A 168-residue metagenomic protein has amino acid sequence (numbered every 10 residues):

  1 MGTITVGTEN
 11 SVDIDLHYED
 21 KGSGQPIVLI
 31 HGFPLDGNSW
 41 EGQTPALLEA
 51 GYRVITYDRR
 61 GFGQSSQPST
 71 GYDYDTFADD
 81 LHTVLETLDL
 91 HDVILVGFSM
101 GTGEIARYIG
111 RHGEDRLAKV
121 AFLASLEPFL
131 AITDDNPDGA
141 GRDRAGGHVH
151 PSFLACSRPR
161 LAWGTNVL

Functional and structural regions predicted by a protein language model:
E9-T70, V84: Conserved HGGG/HGGXW glycine-rich cap/lid loop of the alpha/beta-hydrolase fold
P26, G51-R53, H91-I94, R116-K119: Structural signature of beta-strand start/N-cap positions in the alpha/beta core of ABC transporter nucleotide-binding
D75-V93: Conserved acidic catalytic loop of the alpha/beta-hydrolase fold
L95-G97, L123: Short beta-strand immediately N-terminal to the catalytic nucleophile in serine-hydrolase-like folds
G97, G101, I105: Gly/Ala-rich beta-loop-alpha elbow adjacent to hydrolase catalytic centers
A106-A155: Flexible "cap/lid" loop of the alpha/beta hydrolase fold
A155-L168: Alpha/beta-hydrolase
